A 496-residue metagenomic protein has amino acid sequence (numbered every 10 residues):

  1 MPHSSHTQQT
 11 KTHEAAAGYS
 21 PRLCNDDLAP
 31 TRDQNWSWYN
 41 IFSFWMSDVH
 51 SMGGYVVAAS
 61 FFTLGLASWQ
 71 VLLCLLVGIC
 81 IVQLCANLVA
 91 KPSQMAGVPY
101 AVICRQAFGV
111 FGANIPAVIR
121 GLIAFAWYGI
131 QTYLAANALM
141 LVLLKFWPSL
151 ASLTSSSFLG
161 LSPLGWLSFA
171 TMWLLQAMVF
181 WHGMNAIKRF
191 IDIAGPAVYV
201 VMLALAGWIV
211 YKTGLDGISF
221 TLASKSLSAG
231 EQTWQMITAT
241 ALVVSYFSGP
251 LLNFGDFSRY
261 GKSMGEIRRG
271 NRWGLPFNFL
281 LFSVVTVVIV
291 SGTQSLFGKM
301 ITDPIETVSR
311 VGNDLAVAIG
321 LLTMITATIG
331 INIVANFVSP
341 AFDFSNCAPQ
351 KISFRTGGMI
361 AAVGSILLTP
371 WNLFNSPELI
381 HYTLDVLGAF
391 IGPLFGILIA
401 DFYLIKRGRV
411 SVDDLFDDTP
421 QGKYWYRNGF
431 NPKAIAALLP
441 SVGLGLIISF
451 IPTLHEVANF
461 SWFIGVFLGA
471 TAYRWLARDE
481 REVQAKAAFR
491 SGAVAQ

Functional and structural regions predicted by a protein language model:
M1-S68, M202-A206, K212-L215, L227-T240 (+2 more regions): Membrane-interface "cap" regions at the ends of multi-pass membrane proteins
G18-F108, G112-I115, F125, G249-P276 (+1 more regions): Transmembrane helix-boundary motif of multi-pass solute transporters/channels
W38-G54, S168-L175, A206-T213, S224-V287 (+2 more regions): Hydrophobic, membrane-embedded alpha-helices of multi-pass small-molecule transporters
G53, V77-C85, I119-Q131, P196-Y211 (+3 more regions): Selective recognition of specific alpha-helical transmembrane segments in multi-pass small-molecule
I119, I130-A136, L167-I209, L222 (+3 more regions): Membrane-interface loop-to-helix entry segments
T132, A136-K145, A197-S224, Y246-F247 (+3 more regions): Hydrophobic alpha-helical segments and their helix-loop junctions in multi-pass secondary transporters
L144-W181, P196-L205, M236-F254, F277 (+2 more regions): Transmembrane alpha-helical segments of multi-pass small-molecule transport proteins
L394-W475, K486-R490: C-terminal membrane-solvent junction of multi-pass transporters and transport-like membrane proteins
